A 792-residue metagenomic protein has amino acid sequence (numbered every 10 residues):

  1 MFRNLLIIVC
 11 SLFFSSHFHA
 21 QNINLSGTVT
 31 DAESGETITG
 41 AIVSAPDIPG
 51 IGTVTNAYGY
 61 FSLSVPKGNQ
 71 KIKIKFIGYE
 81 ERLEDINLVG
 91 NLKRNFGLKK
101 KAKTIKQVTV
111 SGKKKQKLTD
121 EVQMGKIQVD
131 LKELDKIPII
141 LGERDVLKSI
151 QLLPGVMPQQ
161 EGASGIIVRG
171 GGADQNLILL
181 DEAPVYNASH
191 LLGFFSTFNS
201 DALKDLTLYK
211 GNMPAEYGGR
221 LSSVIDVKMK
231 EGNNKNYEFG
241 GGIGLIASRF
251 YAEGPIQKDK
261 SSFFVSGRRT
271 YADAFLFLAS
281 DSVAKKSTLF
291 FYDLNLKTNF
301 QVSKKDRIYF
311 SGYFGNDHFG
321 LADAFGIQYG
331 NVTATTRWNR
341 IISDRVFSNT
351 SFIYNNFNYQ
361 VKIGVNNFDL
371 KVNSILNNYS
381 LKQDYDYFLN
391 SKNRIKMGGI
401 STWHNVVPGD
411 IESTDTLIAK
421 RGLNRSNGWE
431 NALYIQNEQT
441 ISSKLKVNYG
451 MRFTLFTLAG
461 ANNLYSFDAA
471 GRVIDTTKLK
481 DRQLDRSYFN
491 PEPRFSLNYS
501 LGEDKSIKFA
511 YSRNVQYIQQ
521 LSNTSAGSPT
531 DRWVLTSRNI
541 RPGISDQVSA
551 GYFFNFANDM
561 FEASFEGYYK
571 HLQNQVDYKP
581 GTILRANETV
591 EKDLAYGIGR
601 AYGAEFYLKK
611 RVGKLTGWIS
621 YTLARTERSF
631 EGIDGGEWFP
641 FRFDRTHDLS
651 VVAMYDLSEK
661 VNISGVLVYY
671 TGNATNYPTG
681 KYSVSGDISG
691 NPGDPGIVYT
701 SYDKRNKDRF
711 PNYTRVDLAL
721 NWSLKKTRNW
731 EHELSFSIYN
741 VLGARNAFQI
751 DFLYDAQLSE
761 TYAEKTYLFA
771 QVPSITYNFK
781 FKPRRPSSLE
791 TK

Functional and structural regions predicted by a protein language model:
A20-Q107, S111-K113: Periplasm-facing N-terminal accessory domains of Gram-negative outer-membrane beta-barrel systems
E80, L92, S111-M213, V224 (+1 more regions): Periplasmic N-terminal accessory/gating domains of Gram-negative outer-membrane beta-barrel systems
G244-R269, S282-H318, G326-T350, Y354 (+1 more regions): Transmembrane beta-barrel wall of Gram-negative outer-membrane proteins
N358, N405-T414, A419, T457-I474 (+4 more regions): Surface-exposed extracellular loop regions of Gram-negative outer-membrane beta-barrel proteins, predominantly
N378-K382, G422, E430-A432, L535-R541 (+4 more regions): Outer membrane beta-barrel strand-and-loop segments of large Gram-negative receptors, especially TonB-dependent
G399-D504, Y517, I633: Signature of Gram-negative outer-membrane beta-barrel scaffolds
Y568-H571, V590-Y677: Gram-negative outer-membrane beta-barrel transporters
K660, Y669-G696, F710-D717, N721-K792: C-terminal beta-signal and adjacent terminal beta-strands/loops of Gram-negative outer-membrane beta-barrel proteins
